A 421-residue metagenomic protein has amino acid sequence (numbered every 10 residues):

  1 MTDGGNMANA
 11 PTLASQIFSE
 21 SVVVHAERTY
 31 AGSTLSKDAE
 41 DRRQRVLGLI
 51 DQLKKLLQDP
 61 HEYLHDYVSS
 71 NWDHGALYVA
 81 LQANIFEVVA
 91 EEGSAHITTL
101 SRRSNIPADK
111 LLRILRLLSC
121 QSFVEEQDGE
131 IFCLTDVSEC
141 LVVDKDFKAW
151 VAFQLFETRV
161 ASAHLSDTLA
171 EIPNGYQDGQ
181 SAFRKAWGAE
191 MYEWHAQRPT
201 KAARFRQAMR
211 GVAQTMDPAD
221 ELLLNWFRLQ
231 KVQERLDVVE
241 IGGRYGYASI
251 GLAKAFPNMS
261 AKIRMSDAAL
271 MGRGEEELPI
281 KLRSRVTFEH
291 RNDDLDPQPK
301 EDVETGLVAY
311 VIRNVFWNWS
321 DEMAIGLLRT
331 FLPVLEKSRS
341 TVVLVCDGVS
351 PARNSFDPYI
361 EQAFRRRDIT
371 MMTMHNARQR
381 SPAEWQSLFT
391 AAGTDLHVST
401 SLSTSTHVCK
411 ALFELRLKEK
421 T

Functional and structural regions predicted by a protein language model:
M1-L115, C120, E126, K231-T421: Alpha-helical subdomain
P11-L57, D109-G211: N-terminal auxiliary segments of SAM/dcSAM-dependent transferases
D66, D178-R184, P218-L224: Short coil/turn segments at secondary-structure boundaries
Q82, S162, A202, M216-L224 (+2 more regions): Short, well-ordered alpha-helical scaffold segments within catalytic/effector domains
I97, S166, Y176-Q177, D217-E221 (+1 more regions): A short secondary-structure junction signal
W150-V151, L165-S166, A203-A213, D217-D220 (+2 more regions): Short, Φ-rich (hydrophobic/aromatic) sequence segments
Q197, A213-T215, E240-R244: Short, contiguous, pocket-lining structural segments that sit at or immediately flank catalytic/ligand-binding sites
G211-D237, G251: Conserved alpha-helix/loop element of class I SAM-dependent methyltransferases that forms part of the SAM/SAH-binding
